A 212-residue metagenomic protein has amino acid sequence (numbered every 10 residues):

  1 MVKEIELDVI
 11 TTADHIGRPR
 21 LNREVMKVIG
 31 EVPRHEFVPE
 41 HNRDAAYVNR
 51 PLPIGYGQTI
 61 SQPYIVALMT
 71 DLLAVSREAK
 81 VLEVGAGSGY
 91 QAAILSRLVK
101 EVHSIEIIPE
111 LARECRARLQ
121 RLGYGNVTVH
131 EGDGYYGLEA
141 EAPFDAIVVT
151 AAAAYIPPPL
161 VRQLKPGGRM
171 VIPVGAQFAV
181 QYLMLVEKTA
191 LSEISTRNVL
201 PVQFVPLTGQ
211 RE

Functional and structural regions predicted by a protein language model:
M1-H41: N-terminal auxiliary segments of SAM/dcSAM-dependent transferases
V2, V66, V180-L183: A general structural signal for well-ordered alpha-helical segments in protein cores
L7-T12, V25, A46-P51, Y56-A79: Conserved alpha-helix/loop element of class I SAM-dependent methyltransferases that forms part of the SAM/SAH-binding
I10, R34-F37, R169, L191 (+1 more regions): Generic structural signal for secondary-structure transition and capping sites
N42-Y56, G168-I172, A179-V180: Short, surface-exposed polybasic-and-hydrophobic patches located at secondary-structure transitions
L72-I194: Conserved nucleotide-cofactor-binding alpha/beta core module
Y182-E212: Core SAM-dependent methyltransferase catalytic element
